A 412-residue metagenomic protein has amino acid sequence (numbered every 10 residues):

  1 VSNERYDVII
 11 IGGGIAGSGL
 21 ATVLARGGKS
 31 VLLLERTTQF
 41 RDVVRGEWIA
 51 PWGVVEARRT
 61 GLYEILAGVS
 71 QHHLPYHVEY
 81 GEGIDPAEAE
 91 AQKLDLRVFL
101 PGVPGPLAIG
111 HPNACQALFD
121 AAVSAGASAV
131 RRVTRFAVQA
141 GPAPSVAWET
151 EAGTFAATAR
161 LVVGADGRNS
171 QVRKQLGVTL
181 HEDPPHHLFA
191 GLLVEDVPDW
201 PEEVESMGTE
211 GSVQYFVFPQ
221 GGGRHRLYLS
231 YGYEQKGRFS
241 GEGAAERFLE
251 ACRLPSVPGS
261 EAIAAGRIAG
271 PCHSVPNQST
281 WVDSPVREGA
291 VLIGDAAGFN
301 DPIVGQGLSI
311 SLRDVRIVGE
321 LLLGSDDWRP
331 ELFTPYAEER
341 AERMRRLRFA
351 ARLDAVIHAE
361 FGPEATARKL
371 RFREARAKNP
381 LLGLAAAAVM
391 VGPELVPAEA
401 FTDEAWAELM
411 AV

Functional and structural regions predicted by a protein language model:
S2-A16: Beta1/beta-strand and adjacent pyrophosphate-binding region of the FAD-binding site in flavoprotein oxidoreductases
S2-R5, V55, Y63-Q175, H181-G191 (+2 more regions): Conserved N-terminal helical subregion
I11, A25-R45: Glycine-rich FAD pyrophosphate-binding loop
A16, Q39, N169: Conserved Rossmann-like nucleotide-cofactor binding loop
T38-R58: Conserved N-terminal glycine-rich FAD pyrophosphate-binding loop of Rossmann-like flavoproteins
A143-A269, H273: Conserved FAD-binding catalytic core of PHBH/FMO-like flavoproteins
R238-W328: FAD/FMN-dependent oxidoreductases across multiple families
E320-V412: C-terminal helical "tail/cap" subdomain of flavin- and related membrane-associated enzymes
